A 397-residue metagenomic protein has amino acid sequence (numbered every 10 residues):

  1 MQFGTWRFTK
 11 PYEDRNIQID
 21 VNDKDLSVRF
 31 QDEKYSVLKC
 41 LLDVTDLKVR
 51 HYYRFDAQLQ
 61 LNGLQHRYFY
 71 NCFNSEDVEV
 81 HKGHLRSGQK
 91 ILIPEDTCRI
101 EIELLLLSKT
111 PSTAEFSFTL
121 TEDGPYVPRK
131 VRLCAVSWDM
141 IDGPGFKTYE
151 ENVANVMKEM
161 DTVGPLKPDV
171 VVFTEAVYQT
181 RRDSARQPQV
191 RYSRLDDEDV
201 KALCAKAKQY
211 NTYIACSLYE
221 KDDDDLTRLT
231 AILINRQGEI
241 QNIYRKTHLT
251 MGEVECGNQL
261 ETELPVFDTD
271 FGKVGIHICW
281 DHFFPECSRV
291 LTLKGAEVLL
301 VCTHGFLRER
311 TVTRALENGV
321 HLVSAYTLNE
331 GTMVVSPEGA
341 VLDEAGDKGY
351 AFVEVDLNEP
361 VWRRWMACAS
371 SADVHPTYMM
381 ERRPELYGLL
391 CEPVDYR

Functional and structural regions predicted by a protein language model:
M1-D123: Extracellular and organelle-lumenal recognition/adhesion modules and their flexible linkers in secreted
H81, A114, N242, L342-D343: A structural microfeature
L85-K90, V266, R314, T327-R397: C-terminal beta-strand edge segments of enzyme domains
G124-A135, V266-G275, V298: Beta-strand-turn-beta hairpins that frame and shape the catalytic cleft of phosphate-ester-processing enzymes
D139-E151, E255: Acidic/histidine-rich helix-loop elements that form or flank divalent-metal/phosphate-binding sites at the catalytic
E150-Q237, G305-V320: Cys-nucleophile CN-hydrolase/nitrilase-fold catalytic domain and related Cys-dependent amidase chemistry that acts on
S193-A215, H282-D356, S371: CN hydrolase (nitrilase-like) catalytic-core segments centered on the catalytic cysteine and neighboring Lys/Glu
D222-K294, E309, T313, E317 (+1 more regions): Active-site catalytic loop in hydrolytic enzyme cores
